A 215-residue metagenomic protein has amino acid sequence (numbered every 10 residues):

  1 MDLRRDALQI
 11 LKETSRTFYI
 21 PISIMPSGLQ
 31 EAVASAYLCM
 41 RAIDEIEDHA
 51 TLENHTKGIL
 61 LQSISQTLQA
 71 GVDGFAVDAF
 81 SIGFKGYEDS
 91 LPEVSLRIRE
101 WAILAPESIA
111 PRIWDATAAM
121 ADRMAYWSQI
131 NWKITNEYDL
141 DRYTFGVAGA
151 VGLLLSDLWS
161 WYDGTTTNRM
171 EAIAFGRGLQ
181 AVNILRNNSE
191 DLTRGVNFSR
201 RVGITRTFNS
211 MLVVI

Functional and structural regions predicted by a protein language model:
M1-I215: Acidic catalytic motifs of isoprenoid enzymes
